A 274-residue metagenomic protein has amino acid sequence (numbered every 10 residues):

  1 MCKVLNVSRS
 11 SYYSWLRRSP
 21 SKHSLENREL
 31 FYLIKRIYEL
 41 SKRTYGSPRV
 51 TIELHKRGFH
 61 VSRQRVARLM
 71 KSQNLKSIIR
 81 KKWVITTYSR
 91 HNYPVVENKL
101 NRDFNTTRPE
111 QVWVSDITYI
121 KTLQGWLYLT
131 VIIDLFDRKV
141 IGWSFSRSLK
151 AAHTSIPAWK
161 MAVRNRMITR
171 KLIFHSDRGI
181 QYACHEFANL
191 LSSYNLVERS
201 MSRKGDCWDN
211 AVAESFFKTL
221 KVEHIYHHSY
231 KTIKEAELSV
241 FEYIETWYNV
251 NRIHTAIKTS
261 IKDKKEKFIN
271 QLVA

Functional and structural regions predicted by a protein language model:
M1-C2, Y12, I34, V50 (+15 more regions): Mobile genetic element proteins and their domesticated derivatives, centered on retroelements and DNA transposons
C2, R9-R108, I261-N270: Basic, flexible linker segments flanking DNA-binding modules in nucleic acid-interacting mobile-element proteins
V4-S11, E29, V95, T154 (+4 more regions): Generic alpha-helical secondary structure signal
P20, S192, T219-A274: C-terminal domain-tail junction helix/linker
S21-S24, G58-H60, Y88, F104-T106 (+5 more regions): Conserved, non-catalytic sequence blocks in retroelement Pol enzymes and Pol-derived host proteins
S89, S176-R178, C184-H185, R199-K221 (+2 more regions): RNase H-like two-metal-ion nuclease catalytic core shared by retroviral integrases and related mobile-element nucleases
R102, T106-I141, S148-L149: An active-site-proximal beta-strand-loop segment
S144-M167, A183: Active-site beta-loop-alpha junctions of metal-dependent nucleic acid enzymes, especially the RNase H-like/DDE
